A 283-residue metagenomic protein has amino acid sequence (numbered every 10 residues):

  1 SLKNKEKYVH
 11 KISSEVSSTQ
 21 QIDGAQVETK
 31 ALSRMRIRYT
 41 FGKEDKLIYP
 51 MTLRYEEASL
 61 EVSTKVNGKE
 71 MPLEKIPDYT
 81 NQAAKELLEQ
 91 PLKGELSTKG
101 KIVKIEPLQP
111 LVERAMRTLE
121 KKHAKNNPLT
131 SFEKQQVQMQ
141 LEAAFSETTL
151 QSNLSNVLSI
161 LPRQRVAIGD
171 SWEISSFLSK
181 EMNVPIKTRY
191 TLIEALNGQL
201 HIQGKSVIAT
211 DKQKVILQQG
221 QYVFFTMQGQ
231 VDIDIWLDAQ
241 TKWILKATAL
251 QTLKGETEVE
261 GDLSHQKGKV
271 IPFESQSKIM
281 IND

Functional and structural regions predicted by a protein language model:
S1-D283: Signature of exported/secreted
